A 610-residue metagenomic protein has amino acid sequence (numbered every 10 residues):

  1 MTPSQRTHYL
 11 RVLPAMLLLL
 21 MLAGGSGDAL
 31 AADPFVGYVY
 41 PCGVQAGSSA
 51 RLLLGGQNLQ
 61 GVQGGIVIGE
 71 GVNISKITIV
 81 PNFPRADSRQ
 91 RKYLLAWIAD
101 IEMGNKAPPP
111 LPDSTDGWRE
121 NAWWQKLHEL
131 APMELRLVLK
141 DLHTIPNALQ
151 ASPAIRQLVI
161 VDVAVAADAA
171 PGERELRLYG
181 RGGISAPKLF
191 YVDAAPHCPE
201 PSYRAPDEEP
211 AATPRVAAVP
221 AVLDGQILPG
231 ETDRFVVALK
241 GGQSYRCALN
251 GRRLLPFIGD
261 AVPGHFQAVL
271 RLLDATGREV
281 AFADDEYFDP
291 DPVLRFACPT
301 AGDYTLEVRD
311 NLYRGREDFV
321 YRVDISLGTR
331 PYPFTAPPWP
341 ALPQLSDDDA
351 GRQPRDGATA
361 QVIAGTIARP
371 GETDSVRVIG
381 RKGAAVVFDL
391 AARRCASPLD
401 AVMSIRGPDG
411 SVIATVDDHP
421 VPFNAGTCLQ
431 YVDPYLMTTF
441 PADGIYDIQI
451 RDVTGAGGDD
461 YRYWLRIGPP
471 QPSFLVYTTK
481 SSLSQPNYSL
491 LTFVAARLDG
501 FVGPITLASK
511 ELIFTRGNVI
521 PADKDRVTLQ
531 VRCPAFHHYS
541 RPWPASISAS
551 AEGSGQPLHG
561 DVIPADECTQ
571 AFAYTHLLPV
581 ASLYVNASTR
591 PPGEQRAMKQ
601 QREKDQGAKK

Functional and structural regions predicted by a protein language model:
M1-L10: N-terminal secretory signal peptides that target proteins for export/translocation
V12-G25: Bacterial N-terminal signal peptides
A32-N105, S114-P132, R181-G183, A218-A341 (+3 more regions): Acidic, Ser/Thr/Pro-rich low-complexity intrinsically disordered segments
T144, S152-V161, D289-P292, C428-P434 (+1 more regions): Aromatic sugar-binding surface patches on proteins that engage polysaccharides or sugar-phosphate polymers
L149-A151, V159-D168, V192, R295-C298 (+2 more regions): Short, hydrophobic beta-strand segments
V161-A169, Q485, T492-F501, R516-Y539: Extracellular/luminal low-complexity segments enriched in Ser/Thr/Pro
D168-E175, G315-D318, G457-D460, A535-A545: Short glycine/proline/serine/threonine-rich loop/turn segments at secondary-structure transition edges
F190-V222, L327-Q353, I467-Y488, E567-K599: Low-complexity, Pro/Ser/Thr- and charge-rich linker/hinge segments at domain boundaries
